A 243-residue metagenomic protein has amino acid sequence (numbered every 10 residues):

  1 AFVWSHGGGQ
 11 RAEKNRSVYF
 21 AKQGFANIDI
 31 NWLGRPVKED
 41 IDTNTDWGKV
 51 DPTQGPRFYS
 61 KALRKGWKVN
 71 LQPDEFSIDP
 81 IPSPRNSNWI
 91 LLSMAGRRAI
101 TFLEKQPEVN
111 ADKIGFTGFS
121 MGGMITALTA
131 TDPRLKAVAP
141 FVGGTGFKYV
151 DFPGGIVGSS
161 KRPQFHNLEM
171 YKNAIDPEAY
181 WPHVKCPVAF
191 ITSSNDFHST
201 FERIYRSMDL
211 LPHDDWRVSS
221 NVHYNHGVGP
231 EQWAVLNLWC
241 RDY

Functional and structural regions predicted by a protein language model:
A1-G7: Short beta-strand element of the alpha/beta-hydrolase
G8, A12-M94, T145-S159: Cap/lid segment of the alpha/beta-hydrolase catalytic domain
A26, K113-G115, A137, P187 (+1 more regions): Proline-centered loop/turn at the N-terminus of a beta-strand
A95-R98, V235: Charged catalytic carboxylate motif
R97-E169: Primarily recognizes the serine-hydrolase "nucleophile elbow" in alpha/beta-hydrolase and SGNH/GDSL folds
H166-Y180: Active-site nucleophile elbow and catalytic-triad environment of alpha/beta-hydrolase enzymes
V184, F190-T192: Short beta-strand/loop motif that positions the catalytic acidic residue of the alpha/beta-hydrolase fold
F197, F201-Y243: Catalytic cores of secreted or luminal carbohydrate-active enzymes
